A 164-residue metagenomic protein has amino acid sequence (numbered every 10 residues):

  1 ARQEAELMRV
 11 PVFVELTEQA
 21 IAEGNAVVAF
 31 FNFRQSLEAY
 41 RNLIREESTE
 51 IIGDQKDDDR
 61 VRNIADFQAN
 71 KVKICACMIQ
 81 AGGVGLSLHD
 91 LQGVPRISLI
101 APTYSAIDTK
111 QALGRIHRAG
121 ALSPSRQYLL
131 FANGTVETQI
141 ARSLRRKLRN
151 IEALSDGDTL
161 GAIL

Functional and structural regions predicted by a protein language model:
A1, G24, N42-R62, A101-S105 (+2 more regions): Generic structural signal for short, solvent-exposed loop/turn connectors between secondary structure elements
A1-E46: Conserved helicase/translocase motor-coupling segment
V14-E18, R41, I64, L113 (+1 more regions): Short amphipathic alpha-helical segments and helix-helix/interface helices
V27, S123-R126, L154, D158: Short, polar/charged, Gly/Pro-enriched helix-capping and turn/loop motifs at alpha-helix termini and inter-helix linkers
L37, T49-Q139, K147: Conserved RecA-like P-loop NTPase helicase motor core
Q139-L164: C-terminal or mid-to-C-terminal helical accessory/interaction module adjacent to the motor/catalytic core
